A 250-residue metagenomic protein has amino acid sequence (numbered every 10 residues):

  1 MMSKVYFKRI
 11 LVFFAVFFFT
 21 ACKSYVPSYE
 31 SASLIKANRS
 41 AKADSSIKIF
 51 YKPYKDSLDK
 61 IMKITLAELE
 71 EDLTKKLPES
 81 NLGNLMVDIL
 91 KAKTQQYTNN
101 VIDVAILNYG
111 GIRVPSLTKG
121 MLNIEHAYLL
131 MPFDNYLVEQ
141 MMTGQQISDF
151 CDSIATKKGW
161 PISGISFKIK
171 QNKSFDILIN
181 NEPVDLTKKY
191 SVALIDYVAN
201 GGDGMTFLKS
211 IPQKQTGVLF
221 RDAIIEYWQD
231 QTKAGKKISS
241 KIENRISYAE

Functional and structural regions predicted by a protein language model:
M2-L11: Bacterial N-terminal signal peptides that target proteins for export
F18-A21: C-terminal motif of bacterial Sec signal peptides marking the signal peptidase cleavage site
Y25-K36, N84-V87, K91-K93, N99-E250: Feature captures C-terminal
E30-P53: Post-signal peptide N-terminal segment of mature Sec-exported envelope proteins
S45, S57, E68-L73, S153: Coil residues (strongly favoring Ser/Thr
K52-E68, L122-E125, A193-A199: Short, compositionally biased low-complexity segments
K60-L77, G204-L208: Acidic/histidine-rich, surface-exposed loop or edge segments in extracytoplasmic proteins
